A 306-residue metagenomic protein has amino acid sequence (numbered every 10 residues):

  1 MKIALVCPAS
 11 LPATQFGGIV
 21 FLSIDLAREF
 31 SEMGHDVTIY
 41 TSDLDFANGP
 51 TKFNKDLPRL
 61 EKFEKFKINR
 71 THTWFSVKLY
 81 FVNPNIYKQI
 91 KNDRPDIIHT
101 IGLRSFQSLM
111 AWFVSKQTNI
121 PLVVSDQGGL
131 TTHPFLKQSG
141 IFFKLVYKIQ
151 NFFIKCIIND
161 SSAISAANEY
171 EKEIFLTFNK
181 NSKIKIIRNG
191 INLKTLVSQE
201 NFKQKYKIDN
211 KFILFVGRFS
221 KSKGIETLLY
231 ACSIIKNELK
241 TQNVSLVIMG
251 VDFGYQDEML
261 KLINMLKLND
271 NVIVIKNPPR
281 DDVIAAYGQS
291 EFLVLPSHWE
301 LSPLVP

Functional and structural regions predicted by a protein language model:
M1-K55: N-terminal subdomain of nucleotide-sugar transferases
F21, K211, F215-K236, D257: A conserved mid-protein helix/loop that constitutes part of the nucleotide-sugar donor-binding site
F46, I191, V216, S245-L260: Glycosyltransferase donor-sugar binding loop
F113-Q117, L130, K144-I164, F178: Membrane-proximal helix-turn-helix segments that form the acceptor-binding/catalytic region of lipid-linked
Y170, G190: Carbohydrate-associated surface elements
E258-D281: Nucleotide-activated donor-binding/catalytic signature segment of Leloir-type glycosyltransferases, i.e., the conserved
N277, A285-S290: Short alpha-helical donor nucleotide-sugar binding micro-motif in glycosyltransferases
H298: Aromatic "clamp/platform" in nucleotide-sugar-dependent glycosyltransferases that forms part of the donor/acceptor
